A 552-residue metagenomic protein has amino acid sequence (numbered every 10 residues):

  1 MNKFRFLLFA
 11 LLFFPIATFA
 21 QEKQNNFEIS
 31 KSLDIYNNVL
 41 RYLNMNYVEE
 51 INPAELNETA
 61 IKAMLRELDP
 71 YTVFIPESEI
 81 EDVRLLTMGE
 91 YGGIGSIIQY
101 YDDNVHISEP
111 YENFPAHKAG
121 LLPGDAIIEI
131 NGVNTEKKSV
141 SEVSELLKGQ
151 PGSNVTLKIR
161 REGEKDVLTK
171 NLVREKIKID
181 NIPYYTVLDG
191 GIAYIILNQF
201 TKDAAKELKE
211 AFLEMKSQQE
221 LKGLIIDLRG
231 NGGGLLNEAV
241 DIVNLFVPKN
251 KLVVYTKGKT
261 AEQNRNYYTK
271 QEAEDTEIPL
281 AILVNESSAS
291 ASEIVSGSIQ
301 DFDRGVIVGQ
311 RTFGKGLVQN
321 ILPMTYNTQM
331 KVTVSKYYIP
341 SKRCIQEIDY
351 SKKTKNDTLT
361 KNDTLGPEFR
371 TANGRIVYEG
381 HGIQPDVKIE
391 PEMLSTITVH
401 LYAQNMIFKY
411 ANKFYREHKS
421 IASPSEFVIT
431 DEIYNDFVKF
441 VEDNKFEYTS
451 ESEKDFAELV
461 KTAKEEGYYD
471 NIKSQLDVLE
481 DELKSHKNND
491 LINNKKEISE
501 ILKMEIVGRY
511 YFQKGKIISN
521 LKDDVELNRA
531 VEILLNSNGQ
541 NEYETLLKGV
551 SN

Functional and structural regions predicted by a protein language model:
M1-N26: Bacterial Sec-dependent N-terminal signal peptides
A20-S32, Y36-P53, P76, H106-P110 (+3 more regions): Cleft-lining beta-strand/loop regions that shape enzyme active-site pockets
N44-S108, N154-R174, I179-Y184, L521-V531 (+1 more regions): Extended, small/polar residue-biased N-terminal targeting/export presequences and adjacent propeptide/linker tracts
E109, K138, N171, T333 (+3 more regions): Short linear motifs in exposed loops
A291, D303, Q310, G314-R375 (+1 more regions): Polar, glycine-rich mid-to-C-terminal structural blocks that act as macromolecule-binding/assembly scaffolds
C344-I345, D349-Y350, T354-N552: Conserved functional hotspot residues or short segments at active or partner-binding sites across diverse domains
